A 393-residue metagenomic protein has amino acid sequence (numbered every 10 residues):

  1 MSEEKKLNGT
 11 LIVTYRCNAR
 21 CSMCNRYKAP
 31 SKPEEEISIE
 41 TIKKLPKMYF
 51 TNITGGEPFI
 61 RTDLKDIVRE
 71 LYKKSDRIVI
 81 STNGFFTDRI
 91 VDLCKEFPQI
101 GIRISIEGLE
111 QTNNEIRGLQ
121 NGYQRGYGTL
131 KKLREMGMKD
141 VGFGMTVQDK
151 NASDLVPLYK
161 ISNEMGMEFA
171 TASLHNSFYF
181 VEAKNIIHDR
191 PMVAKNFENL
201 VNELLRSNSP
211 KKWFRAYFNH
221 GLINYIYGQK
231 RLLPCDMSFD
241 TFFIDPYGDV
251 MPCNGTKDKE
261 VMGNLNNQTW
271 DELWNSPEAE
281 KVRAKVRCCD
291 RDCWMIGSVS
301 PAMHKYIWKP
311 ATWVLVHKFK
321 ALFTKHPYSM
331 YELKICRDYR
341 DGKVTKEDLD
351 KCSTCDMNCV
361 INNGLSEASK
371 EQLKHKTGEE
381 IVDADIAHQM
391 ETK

Functional and structural regions predicted by a protein language model:
M1-G101, F178, K343-E347, K351 (+2 more regions): Conserved alpha-helical substructure of the radical SAM core
S2-K5, N254-K393: Flexible mid-to-C-terminal extensions adjoining Fe-S/redox cofactors in radical SAM and related proteins
V13, I90, I104, F143 (+5 more regions): Generic structural signal for small/hydrophobic residues in well-ordered secondary structure, especially within
N18, K65, T87, L109-E110 (+2 more regions): Alpha-helix N-cap/helix-start and coil->helix boundary motif
R20, C24, R61, T112 (+3 more regions): Residues that scaffold the ATP/ADP-binding catalytic core of kinase and kinase-like folds
M23, L64, I90-L93, I116 (+3 more regions): Short aromatic-enriched loop/helix-cap "lid" or pocket-rim segments at secondary-structure transitions that line
E35, E70, K74, I100-E107 (+7 more regions): Radical SAM enzyme [4Fe-4S]-AdoMet core and its adjacent flexible, acidic and glycine-rich loops/tails across
